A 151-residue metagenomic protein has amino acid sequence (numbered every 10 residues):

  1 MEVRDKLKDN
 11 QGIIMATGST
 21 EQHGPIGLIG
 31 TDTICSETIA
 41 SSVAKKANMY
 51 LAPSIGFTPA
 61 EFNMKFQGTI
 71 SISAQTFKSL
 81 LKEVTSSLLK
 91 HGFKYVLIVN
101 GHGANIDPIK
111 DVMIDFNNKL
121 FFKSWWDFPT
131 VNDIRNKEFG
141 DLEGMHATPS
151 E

Functional and structural regions predicted by a protein language model:
M1-G27: Active-site and ligand/interface coordination hotspots across diverse enzymes and nucleic-acid-associated assemblies
V3, I39-A40, L81-S86: Short, charged beta->alpha transition segments
L7, V43-A44, M113-N117: Alpha-helix C-terminal capping segments
Q11-I13, M49-Y50, V96-L97, K119-L120: Structural motif
I26-T33, K65-G68: Glycine-rich loop at the start of a catalytic domain that most often binds anionic cofactors/ligands
D32-A44: Short catalytic helix/loop segments, enriched in acidic residues and glycine and frequently bearing histidine
M49, I55-T58: Short glycine-enriched loops at secondary-structure junctions
F57-S150: Active-site histidine-anchored catalytic micro-motif
